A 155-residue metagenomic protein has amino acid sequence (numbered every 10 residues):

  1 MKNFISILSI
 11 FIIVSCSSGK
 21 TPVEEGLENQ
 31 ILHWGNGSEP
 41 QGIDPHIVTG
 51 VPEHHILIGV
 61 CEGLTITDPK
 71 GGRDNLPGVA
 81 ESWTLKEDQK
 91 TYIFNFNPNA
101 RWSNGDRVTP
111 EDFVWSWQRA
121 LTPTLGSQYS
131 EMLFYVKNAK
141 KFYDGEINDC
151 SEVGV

Functional and structural regions predicted by a protein language model:
K2-S9: Sec-dependent signal peptide recognition, specifically the positively charged N-region followed immediately by
V14-S15: C-terminal motif of bacterial Sec signal peptides marking the signal peptidase cleavage site
S18: Short, conserved catalytic or interaction motifs in soluble domains
V23-H33: Immediate post-signal peptide segment of exported/extracytoplasmic ligand-binding proteins
E28-Q30, V60, V79, D88-Y92 (+3 more regions): Envelope-exposed proteins and targeting segments
G35-E87, Q118: N-terminal lobe/hinge region of extracytoplasmic solute-binding protein
S82-Y129: Aromatic- and charge-enriched surface segment that lines or borders ligand/interaction sites
D112-V114, L121, L125-V155: Surface-exposed binding/hinge segments that line and control ligand-binding clefts or catalytic entry sites
